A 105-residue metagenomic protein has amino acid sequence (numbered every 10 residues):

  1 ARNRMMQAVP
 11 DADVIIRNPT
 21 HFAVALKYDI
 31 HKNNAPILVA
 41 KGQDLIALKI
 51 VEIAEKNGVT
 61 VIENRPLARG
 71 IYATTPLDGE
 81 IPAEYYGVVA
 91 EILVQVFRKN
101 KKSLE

Functional and structural regions predicted by a protein language model:
R2-N64, A68-R69, A73: Helical hairpin unit composed of two closely spaced alpha helices linked by a short loop
A73-E105: Short, charged, intrinsically disordered terminal tails
